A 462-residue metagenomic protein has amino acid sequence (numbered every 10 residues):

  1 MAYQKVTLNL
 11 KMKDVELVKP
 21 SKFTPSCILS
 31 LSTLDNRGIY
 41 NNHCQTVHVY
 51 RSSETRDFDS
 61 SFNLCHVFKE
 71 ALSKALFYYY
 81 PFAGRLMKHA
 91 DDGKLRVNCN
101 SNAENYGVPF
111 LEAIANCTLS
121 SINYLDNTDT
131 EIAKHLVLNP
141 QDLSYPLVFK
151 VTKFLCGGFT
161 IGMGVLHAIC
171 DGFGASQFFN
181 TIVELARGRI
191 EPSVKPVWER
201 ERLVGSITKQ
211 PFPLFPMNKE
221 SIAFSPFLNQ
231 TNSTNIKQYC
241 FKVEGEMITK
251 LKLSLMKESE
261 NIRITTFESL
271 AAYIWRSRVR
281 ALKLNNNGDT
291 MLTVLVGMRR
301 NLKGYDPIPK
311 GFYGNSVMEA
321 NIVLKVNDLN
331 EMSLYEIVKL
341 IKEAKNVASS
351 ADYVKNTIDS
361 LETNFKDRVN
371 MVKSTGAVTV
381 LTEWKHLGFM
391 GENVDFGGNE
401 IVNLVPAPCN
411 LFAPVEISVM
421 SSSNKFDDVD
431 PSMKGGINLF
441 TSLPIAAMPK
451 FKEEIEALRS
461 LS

Functional and structural regions predicted by a protein language model:
Y3, L8-S26, Y40-F389: Soluble acyl-CoA-dependent acyltransferase catalytic core bearing the H(X)4D motif
P20, P25-L29, L119-S120, V347 (+3 more regions): Intrinsically disordered, low-complexity segments enriched in Ser/Pro/Gly/Ala and basic residues
I28, H66, T231, N321 (+3 more regions): General secondary-structure edge motif
L31-L34: Detector for long, low-complexity, acidic/polar, Ser/Pro/Gly/Thr-rich intrinsically disordered N-terminal regulatory
S374-S462: Low-complexity, glycine/alanine/valine/leucine- and proline-rich hydrophobic stretches
